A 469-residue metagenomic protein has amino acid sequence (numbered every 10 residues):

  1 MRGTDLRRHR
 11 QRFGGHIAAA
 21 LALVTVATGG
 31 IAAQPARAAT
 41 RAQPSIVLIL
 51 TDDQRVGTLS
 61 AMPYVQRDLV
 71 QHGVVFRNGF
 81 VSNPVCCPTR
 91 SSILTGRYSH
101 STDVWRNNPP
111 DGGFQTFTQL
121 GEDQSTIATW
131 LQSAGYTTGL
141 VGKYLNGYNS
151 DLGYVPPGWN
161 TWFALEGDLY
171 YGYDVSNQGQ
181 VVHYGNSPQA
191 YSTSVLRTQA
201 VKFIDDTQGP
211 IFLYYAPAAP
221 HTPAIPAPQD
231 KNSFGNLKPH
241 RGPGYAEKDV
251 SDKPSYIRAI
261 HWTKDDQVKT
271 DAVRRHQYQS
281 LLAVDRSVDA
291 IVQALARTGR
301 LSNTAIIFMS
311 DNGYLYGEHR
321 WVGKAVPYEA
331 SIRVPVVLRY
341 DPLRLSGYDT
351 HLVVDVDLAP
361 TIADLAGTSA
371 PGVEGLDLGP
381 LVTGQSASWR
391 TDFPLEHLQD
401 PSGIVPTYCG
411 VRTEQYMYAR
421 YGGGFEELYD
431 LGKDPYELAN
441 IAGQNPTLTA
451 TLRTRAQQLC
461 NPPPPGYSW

Functional and structural regions predicted by a protein language model:
R2-A38: Secretory targeting and sorting signals
A42-P44, T51, W262-A272, S280 (+6 more regions): Long, internal low-complexity/basic segments
A42-V47, Q71-R77, P88, S101 (+6 more regions): Loop/turn elements at helix/coil->beta-strand transitions in domains of secreted/extracellular proteins
I46-V47, D52, L131, K143 (+7 more regions): A short aromatic-rich beta-strand->coil structural motif
L48-I49, R55-G139, G167, V175-Q178: Active-site segment of extracytoplasmic enzymes that catalyze sulfate/phosphate-ester chemistry
V56-G57, G167-Y191, V201-D355, L365-V373 (+3 more regions): Active-site-proximal cap/lid insertion segments
A61-P63, V75-Y98, W105, L140-L152 (+7 more regions): Short, solvent-exposed turn/loop segments enriched in Gly/Ser/Thr/Pro and often Arg
P157-E166, N312-E318, V356-A359, A363-L431 (+1 more regions): C-terminal cap/loop subdomain of S1 sulfatases and analogous C-terminal strand-loop tails that border
